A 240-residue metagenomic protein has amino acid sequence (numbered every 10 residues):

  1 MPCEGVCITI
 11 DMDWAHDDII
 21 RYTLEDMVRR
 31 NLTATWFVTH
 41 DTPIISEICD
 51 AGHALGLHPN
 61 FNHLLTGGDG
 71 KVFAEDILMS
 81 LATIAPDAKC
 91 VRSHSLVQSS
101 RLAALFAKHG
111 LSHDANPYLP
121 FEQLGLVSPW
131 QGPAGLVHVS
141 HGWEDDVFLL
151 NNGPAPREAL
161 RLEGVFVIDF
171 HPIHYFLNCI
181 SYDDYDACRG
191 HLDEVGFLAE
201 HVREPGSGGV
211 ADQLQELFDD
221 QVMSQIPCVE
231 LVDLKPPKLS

Functional and structural regions predicted by a protein language model:
M1-A51, N62, M79, T83-D87 (+2 more regions): Terminal accessory/targeting
F37, S93-H94: Structural motif
D50-I77, C90, L96: Substrate-binding cleft of extracellular glycoside hydrolase catalytic domains
R92-S93, D169: Acidic beta-strand-to-loop metal/phosphate-binding motif
